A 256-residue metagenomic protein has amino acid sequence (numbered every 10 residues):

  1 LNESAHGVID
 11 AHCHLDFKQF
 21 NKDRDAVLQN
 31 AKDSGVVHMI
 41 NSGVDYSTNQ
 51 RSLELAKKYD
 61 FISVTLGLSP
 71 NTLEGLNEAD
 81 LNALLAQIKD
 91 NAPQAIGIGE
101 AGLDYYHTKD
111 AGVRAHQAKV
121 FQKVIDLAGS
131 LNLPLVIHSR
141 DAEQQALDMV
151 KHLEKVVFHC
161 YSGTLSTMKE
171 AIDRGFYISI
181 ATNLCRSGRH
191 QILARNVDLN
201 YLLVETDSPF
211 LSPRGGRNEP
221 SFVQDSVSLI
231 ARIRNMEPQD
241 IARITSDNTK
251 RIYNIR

Functional and structural regions predicted by a protein language model:
L1-R256: Mid-domain alpha/beta scaffold segments of enzyme catalytic cores
